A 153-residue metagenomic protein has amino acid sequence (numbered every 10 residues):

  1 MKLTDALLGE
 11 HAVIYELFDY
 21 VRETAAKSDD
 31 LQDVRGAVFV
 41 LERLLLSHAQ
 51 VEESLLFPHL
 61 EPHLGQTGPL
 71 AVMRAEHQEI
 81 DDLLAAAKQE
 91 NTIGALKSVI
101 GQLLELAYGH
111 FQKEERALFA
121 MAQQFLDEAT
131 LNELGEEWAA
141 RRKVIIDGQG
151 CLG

Functional and structural regions predicted by a protein language model:
M1-G153: Small-residue-biased structural context
